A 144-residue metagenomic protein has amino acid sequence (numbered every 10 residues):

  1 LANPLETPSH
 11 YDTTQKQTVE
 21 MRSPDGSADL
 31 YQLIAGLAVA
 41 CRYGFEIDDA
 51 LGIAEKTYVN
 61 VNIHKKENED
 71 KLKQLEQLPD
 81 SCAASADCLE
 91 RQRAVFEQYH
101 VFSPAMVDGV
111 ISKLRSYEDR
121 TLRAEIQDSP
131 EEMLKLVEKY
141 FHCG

Functional and structural regions predicted by a protein language model:
L1-G144: C-terminal accessory/tail domains of diverse enzymes
